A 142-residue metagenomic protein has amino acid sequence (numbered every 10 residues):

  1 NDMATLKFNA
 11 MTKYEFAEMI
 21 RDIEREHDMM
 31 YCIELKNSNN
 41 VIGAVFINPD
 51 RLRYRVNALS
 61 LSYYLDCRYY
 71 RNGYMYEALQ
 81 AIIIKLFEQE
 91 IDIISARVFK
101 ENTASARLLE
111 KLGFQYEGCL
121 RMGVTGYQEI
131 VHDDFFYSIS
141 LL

Functional and structural regions predicted by a protein language model:
N1-R21: Conserved GNAT-fold acetyl-CoA-binding loop/helix
I20-C32: A short helix-loop-beta-strand connector motif used in the catalytic cores of GNAT acetyltransferases and, in some
M30, E34-L142: Acyl-donor (CoA/ACP) binding surface of acyl/acetyltransferases
